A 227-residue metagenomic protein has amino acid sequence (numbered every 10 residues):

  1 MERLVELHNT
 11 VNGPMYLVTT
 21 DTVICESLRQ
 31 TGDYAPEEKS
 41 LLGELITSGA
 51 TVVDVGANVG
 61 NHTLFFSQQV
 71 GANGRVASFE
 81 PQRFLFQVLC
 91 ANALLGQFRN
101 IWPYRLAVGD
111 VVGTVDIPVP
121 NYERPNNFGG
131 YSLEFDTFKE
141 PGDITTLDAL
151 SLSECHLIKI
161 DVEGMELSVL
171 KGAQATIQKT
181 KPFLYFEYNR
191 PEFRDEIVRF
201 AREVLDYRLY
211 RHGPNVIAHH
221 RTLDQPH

Functional and structural regions predicted by a protein language model:
M1-H227: Phosphate/nucleotide-binding beta-alpha loop and adjacent structural elements of enzyme active sites
